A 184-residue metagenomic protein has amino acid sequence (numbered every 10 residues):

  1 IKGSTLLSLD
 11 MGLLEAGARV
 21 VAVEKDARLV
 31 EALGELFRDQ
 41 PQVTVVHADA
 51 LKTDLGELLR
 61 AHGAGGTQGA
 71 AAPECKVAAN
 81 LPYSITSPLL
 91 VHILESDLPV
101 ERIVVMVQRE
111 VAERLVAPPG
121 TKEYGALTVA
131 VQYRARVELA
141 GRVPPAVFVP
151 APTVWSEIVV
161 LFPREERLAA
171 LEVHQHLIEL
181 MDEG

Functional and structural regions predicted by a protein language model:
I1-E183: Catalytic cores of RNA-modifying enzymes
